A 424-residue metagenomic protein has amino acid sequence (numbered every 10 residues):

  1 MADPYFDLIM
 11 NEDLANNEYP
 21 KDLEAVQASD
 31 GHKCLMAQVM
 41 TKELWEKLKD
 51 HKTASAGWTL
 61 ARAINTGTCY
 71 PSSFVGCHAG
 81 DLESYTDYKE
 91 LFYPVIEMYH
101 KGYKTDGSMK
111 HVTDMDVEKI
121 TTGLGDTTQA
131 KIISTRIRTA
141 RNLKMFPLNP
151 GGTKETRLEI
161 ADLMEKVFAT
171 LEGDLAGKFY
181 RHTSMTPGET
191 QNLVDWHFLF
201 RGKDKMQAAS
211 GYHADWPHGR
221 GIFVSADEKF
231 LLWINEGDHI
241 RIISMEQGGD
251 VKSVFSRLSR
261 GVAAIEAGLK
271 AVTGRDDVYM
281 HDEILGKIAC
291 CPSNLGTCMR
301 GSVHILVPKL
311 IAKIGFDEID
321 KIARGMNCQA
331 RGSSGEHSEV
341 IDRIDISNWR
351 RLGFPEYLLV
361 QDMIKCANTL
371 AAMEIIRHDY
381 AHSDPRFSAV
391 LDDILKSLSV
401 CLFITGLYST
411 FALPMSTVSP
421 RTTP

Functional and structural regions predicted by a protein language model:
M1-G286, C291-L295, M299-R300, I311-P424: Long, Pro/Ser/Thr-rich low-complexity/intrinsically disordered regulatory tracts in eukaryotic proteins
G301-I305: DPxDG-like acidic metal-binding loop motif
L306-L310: Internal glycine-rich alpha/beta core junctions
